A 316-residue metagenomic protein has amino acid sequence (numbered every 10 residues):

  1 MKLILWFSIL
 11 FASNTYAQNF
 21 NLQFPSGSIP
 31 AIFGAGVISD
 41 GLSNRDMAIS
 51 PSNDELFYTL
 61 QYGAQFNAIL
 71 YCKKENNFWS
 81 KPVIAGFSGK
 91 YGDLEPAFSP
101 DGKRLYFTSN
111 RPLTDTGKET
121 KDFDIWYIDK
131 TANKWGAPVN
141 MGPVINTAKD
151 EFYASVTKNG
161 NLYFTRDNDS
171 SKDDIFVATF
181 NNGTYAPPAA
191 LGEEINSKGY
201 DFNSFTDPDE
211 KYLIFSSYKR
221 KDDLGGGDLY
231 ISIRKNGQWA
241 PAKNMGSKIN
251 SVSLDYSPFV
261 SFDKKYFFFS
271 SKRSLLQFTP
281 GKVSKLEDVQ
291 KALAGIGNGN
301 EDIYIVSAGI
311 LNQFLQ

Functional and structural regions predicted by a protein language model:
M1-F20: Bacterial Sec-dependent N-terminal signal peptides
Q18-Q316: Short, conserved micro-motifs composed of acidic
